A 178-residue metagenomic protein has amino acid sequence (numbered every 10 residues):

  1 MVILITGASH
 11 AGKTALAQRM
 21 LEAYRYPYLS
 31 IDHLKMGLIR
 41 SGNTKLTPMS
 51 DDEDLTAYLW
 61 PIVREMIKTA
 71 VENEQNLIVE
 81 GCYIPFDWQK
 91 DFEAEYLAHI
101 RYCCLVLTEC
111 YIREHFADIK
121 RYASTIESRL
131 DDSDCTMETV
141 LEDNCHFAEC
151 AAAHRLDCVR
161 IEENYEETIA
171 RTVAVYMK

Functional and structural regions predicted by a protein language model:
I5: Hydrophobic anchor at the beta1->P-loop junction of P-loop NTPases
A8: P-loop (Walker A) phosphate-binding loop of NTP-binding proteins
G12: Conserved glycine(s) of the Walker
A15: Conserved Walker
Q18-I62: Conserved substrate/cofactor phosphate-moiety recognition/catalytic segment in nucleotide-dependent phosphotransferases
D54-L107: Glycine-rich phosphate-binding loop used to anchor ATP phosphates in small-molecule kinases, encompassing both
I100-H146: A glycine- and Lys/Arg-enriched "phosphate-lid" helix/loop adjacent to the NTP-binding pocket of small-molecule kinases
C145-K178: NTP-dependent small-molecule kinase module
